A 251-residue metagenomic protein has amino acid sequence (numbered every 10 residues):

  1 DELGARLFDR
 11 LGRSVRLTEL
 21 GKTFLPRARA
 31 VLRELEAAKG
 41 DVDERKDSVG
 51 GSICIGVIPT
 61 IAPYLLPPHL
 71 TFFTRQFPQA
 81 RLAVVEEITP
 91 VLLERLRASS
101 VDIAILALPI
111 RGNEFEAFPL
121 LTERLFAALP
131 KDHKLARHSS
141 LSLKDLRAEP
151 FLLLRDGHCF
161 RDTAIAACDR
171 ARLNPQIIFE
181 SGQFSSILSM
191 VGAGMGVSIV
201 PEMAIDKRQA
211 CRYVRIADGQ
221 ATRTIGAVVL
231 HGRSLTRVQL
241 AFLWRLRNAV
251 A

Functional and structural regions predicted by a protein language model:
D1-L17: A short LG(V/I)-centered, amphipathic sequence patch enriched for acidic residue(s) preceding the LG motif
E2-L3, F24-K46: Alpha-helical linker/hinge and terminal dimerization helices associated with HTH transcriptional regulators
G50-N113, N174-I177, S181: Central regulatory/effector-binding core of bacterial HTH transcription factors
L65, Y213-A251: A late-sequence structural motif
I88-V101, L106-A107, G157-V214: Hydrophobic hinge/microswitch elements
G112-F151, R237: Flexible hinge/capping segments at coil-to-helix
E116-F126, S198-M203, Q209-T224: Short beta-strand->loop
A136, P150-A171, L235-W244, V250: Secondary-structure junction motif
